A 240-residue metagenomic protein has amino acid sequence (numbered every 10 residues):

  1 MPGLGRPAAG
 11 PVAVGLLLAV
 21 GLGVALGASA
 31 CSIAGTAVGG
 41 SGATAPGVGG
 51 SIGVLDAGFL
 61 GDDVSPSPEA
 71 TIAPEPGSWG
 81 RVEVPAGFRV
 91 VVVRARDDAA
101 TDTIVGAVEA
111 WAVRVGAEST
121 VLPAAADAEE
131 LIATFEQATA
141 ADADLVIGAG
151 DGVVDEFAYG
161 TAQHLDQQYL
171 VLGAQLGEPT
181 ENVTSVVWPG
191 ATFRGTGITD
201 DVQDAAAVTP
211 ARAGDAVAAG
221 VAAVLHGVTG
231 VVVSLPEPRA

Functional and structural regions predicted by a protein language model:
M1-L22: N-terminal export and membrane-targeting signals
A28-G35: Bacterial signal peptide processing site
T36-E118, P123, E129: Extracytoplasmic low-complexity, Pro/Thr/Ser/Ala/Gly-rich segments that lie immediately after a secretion/anchoring
R96-A99, D151-D155, A174-E178, P238-A240: Solvent-exposed loop/turn segments at secondary-structure junctions within structured extracellular/periplasmic domains
E130-D142: Short, well-structured alpha-helical segments in soluble
A143-G150, L170-L172, V232: Periplasmic-binding protein-like
Q167-G214: Ser/Thr/Gly-rich flexible loops in soluble cytosolic domains mediating phosphotransfer, phosphorylation
G197-A240: An alpha-beta-alpha
